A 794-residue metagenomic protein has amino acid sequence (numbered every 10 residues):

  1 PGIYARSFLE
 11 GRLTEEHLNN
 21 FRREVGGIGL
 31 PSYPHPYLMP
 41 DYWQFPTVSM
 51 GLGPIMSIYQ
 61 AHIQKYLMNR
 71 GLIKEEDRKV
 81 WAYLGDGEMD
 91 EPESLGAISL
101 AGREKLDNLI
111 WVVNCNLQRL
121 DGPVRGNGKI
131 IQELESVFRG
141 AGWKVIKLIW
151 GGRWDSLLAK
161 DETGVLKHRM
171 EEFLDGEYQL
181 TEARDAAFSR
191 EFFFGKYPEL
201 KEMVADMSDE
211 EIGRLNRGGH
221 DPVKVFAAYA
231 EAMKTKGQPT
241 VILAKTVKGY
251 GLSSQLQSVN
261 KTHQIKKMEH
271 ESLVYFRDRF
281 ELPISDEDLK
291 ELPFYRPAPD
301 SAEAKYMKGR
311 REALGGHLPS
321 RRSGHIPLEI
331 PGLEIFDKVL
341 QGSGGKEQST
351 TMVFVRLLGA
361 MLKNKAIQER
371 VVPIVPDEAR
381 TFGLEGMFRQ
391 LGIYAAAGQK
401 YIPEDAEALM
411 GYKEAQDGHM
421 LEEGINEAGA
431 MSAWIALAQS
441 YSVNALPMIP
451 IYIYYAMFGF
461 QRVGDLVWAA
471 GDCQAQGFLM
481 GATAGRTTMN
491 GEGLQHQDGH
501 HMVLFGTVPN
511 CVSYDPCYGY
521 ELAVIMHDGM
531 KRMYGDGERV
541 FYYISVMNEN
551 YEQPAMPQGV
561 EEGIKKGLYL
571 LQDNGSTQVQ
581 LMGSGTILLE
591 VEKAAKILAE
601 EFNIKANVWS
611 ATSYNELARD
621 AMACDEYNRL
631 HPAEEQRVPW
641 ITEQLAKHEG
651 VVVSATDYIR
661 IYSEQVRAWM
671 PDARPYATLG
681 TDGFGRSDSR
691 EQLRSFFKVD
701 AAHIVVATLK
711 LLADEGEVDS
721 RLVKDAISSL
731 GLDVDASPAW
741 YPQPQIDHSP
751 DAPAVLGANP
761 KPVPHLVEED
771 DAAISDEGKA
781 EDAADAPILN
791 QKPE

Functional and structural regions predicted by a protein language model:
P1, A5-V48, S99, S136 (+7 more regions): Conserved internal helical-beta-strand scaffold that buttresses enzyme catalytic cores
P1-E104, N127-G128, L384-M387, Y394 (+3 more regions): Cofactor-binding active-site loop characterized by glycine-rich and histidine/acidic residues
P1-G2, M50-I58, E93, E269-S272 (+7 more regions): Catalytic-loop motifs flanking and including active-site residues across diverse enzymes
G11-T14, S301-V463, V467-Q476, G537-E538 (+9 more regions): Non-catalytic terminal/interface segments that mediate subunit docking, oligomerization, and allosteric communication
T14-N20, G102-N114, R139-A141, A469-G485: A glycine-rich helix N-cap at a beta->alpha junction
E24-W43, L52, Y66, R70-D77 (+9 more regions): Thiamine diphosphate
W43-P46, I73-E91, L109-W111, V371 (+3 more regions): A short, small-residue-rich loop immediately preceding and capping a beta-strand
L84-G87, R119, P123-G126, P376-D377 (+2 more regions): Conserved short loop/turn motifs at secondary-structure junctions
